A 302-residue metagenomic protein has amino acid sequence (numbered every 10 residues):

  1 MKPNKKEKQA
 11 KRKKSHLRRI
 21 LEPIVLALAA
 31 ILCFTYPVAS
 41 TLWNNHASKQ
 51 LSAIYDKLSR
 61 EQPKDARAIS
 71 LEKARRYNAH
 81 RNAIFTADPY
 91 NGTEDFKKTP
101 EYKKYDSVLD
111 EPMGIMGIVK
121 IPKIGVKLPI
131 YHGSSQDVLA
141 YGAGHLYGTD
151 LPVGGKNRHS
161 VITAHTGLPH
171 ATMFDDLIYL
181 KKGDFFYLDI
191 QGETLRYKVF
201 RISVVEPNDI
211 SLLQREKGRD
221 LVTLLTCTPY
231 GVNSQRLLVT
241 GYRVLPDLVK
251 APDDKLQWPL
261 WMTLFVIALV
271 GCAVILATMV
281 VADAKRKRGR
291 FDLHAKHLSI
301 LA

Functional and structural regions predicted by a protein language model:
M1-H16, R288-A302: N-terminal Lys/Arg-rich, disordered targeting/topogenic segments
R12-T263, H294-L298: Solvent-exposed, non-transmembrane regions of membrane-associated and secreted proteins
P252-A302: C-terminal single-pass membrane-anchor helix
